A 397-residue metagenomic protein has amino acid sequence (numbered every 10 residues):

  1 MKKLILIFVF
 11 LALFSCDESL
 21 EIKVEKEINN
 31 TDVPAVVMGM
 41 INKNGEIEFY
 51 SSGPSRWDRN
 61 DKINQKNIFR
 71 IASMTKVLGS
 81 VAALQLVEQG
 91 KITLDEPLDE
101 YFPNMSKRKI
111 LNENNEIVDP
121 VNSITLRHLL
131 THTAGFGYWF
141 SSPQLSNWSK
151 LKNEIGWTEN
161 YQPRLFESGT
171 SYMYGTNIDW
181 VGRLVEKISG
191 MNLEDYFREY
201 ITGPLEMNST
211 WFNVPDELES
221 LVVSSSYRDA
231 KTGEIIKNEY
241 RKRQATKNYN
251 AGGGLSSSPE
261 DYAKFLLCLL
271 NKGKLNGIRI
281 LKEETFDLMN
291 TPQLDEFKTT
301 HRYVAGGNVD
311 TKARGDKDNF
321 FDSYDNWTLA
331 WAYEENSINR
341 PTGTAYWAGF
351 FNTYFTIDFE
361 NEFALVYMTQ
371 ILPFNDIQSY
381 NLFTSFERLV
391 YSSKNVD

Functional and structural regions predicted by a protein language model:
L4-L13: Sec-dependent N-terminal signal peptides
L20-I71, K91-T93, K107-E113, Y240: Short, conserved catalytic-motif segment at the N-terminal edge
V37-G39, F49, H128-T131, M173 (+4 more regions): Structural recognition of the beta-strand scaffold that forms the well-ordered cores of secreted hydrolase catalytic
M38, N44, R70-L98, I178-E186 (+2 more regions): Active-site SXXK
R108-N339: Short, surface-exposed loop or secondary-structure junction motifs that flank catalytic or metal-binding residues
T344, F351-N361: Short, surface-exposed beta-strand/loop micro-motifs that present aromatic residues
L372-L382: A short acidic/glycine-rich loop-to-helix N-cap element
